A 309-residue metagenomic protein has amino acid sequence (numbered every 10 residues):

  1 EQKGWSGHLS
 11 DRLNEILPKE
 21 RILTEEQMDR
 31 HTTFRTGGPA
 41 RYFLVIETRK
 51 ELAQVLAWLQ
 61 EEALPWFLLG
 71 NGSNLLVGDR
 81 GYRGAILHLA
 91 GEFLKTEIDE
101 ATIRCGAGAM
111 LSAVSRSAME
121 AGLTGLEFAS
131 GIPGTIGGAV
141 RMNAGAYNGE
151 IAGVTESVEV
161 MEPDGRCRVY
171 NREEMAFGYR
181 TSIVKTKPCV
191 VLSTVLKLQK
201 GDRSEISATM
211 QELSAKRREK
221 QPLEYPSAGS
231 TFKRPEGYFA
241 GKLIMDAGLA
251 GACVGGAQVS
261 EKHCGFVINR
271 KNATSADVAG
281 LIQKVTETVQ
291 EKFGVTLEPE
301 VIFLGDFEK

Functional and structural regions predicted by a protein language model:
G4, H8, D29, E47-K50 (+11 more regions): Conserved active-site and cofactor/substrate-binding residues in soluble primary-metabolism enzymes
G4-I136: Anion-binding (especially nucleotide phosphate/pyrophosphate-binding) glycine-rich loop and adjoining beta-alpha core
L23, L75, M161-T288, K292-K309: Phosphate/pyrophosphate- and phosphate-bearing ligand-binding catalytic cores of soluble enzymes
G38, L44-R49, L76-L94, R141-R172 (+1 more regions): Structural signature of FAD isoalloxazine-binding scaffolds in flavoprotein oxidoreductases
E62, L69-N71, V154, Y225-P226 (+1 more regions): Short, basic and Ser/Thr-rich N-terminal targeting/leader segments
I86, E127, E159, V301-I302: Residues embedded in well-ordered beta-strands within globular domains across many folds
S112, M142-A144, E173-Y179: Short acidic (Asp/Glu) patches
S115-E156, S227, T231: A gly/ser-rich beta-alpha-beta helix-loop segment of oxidoreductase catalytic cores
